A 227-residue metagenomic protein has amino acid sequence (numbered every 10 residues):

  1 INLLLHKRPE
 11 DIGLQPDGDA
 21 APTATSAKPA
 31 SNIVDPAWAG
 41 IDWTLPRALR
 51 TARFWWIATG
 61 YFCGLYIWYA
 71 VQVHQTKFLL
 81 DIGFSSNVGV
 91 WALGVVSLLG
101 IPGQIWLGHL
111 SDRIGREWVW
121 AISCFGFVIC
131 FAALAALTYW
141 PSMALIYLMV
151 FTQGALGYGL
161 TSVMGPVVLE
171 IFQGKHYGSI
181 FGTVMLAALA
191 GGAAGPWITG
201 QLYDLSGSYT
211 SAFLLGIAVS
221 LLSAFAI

Functional and structural regions predicted by a protein language model:
I1-N32, S223-I227: C-terminal membrane-cytosol helix-exit motif in multi-pass small-molecule transporters
P46-H109, T161, G165, G195 (+1 more regions): Extracytoplasmic gate region of multi-pass secondary transporters
F62, A144-G159: Hydrophobic core of transmembrane alpha-helices in multi-pass small-molecule transporters, especially MFS/SLC-type
A92-G100, V184, A188, V219: Transmembrane alpha-helical segments of major facilitator superfamily
R113-C124: Cytoplasmic membrane-interface "Motif A"-like loop-to-helix N-cap segments of 12-TM Major Facilitator Superfamily
G126-Y139: C-terminal ends and interior cores of transmembrane alpha-helices in multi-pass membrane transporters/permeases
Y158, I171-S206: A late C-terminal transmembrane helix in Major Facilitator Superfamily
Q201-A218: A membrane-interface helix-boundary motif in multi-pass transporters
